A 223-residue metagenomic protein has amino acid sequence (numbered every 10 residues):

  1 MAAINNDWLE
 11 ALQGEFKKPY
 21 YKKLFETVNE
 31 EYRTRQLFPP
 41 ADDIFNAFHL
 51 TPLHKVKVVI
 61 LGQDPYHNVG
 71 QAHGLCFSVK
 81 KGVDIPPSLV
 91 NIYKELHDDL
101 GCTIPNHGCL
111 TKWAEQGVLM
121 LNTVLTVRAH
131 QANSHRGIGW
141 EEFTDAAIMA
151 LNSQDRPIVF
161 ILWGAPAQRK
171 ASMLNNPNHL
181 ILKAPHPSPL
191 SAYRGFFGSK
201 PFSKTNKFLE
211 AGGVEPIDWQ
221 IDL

Functional and structural regions predicted by a protein language model:
M1-E10: Short, extreme N-terminal leader segments that mark the start of a protein/domain
A2, G14-L162, P166-R169, L174 (+4 more regions): A polyanion-binding, active-site-adjacent surface
F196: C-terminal substrate-binding/active-site "lid" region of AdoMet-derived donor-dependent transferases
S199-K200: Polytopic transmembrane helical bundles with strong interfacial aromatic enrichment
